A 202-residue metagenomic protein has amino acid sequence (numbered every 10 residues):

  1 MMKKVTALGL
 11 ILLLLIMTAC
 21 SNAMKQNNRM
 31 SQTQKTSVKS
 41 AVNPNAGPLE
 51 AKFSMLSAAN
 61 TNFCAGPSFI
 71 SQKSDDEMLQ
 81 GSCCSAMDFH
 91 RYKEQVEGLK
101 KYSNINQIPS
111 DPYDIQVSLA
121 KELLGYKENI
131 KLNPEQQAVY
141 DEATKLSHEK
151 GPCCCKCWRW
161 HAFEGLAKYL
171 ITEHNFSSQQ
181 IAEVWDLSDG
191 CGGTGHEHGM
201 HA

Functional and structural regions predicted by a protein language model:
M1-V5: Positively charged n-region of N-terminal signal peptides that target proteins for export
I16-A19: C-terminal motif of bacterial Sec signal peptides marking the signal peptidase cleavage site
S21-A23: Bacterial signal peptide processing site
N27-I115: N-terminal Sec/ER secretory leader and immediately downstream segment of secreted/extracellular precursors
Q107-V139: An acidic intrinsically disordered interaction segment
L124-I130, L146-K156, L166-E173: Second-shell loop/turn segments in exported
Q136-E149: Acidic/His metal-coordination segments adjacent to aromatic residues that form catalytic metal sites in metalloenzymes
L146, Y169-T172, F176-A202: A cross-kingdom marker for long, charged
